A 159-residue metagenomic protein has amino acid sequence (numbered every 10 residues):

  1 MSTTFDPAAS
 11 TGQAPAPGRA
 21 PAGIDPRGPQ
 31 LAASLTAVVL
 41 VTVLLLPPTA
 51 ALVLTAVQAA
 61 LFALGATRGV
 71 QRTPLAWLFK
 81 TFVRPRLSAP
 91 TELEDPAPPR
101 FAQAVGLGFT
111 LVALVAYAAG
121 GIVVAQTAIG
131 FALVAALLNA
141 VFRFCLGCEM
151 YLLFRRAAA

Functional and structural regions predicted by a protein language model:
S2-A159: Membrane-interfacial helix-loop segments of redox and metal-homeostasis proteins, especially TM-loop-TM junctions
